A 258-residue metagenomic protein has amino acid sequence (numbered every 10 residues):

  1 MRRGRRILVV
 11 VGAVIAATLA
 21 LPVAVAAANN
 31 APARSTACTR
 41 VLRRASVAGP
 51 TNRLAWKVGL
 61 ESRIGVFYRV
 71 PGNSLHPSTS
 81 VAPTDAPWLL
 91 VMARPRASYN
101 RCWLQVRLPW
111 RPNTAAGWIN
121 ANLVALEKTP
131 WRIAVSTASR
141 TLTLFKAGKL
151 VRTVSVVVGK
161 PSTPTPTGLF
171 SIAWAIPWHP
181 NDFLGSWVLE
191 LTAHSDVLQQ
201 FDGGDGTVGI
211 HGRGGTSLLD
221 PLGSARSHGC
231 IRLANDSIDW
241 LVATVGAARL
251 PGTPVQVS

Functional and structural regions predicted by a protein language model:
M1-I15: N-terminal export and membrane-targeting signals
L19-C38: C-terminal region of N-terminal signal peptides and the immediate post-cleavage residues of exported proteins
A31-A33, W110, L123-R132, K160-L169 (+1 more regions): Exported/periplasmic cell-wall-interacting domains
P32-A97: Beta-loop motif signature
P32-N52, R107-V135: Boundary regions of SH3-family modules and the immediately adjacent low-complexity/disordered segments in eukaryotic
G59-R63, Y99-C102, V135-R140, L184 (+1 more regions): A short, compositionally biased
V81-L123: SH3/SH3-like beta-barrel superfamily modules
A121-K160: A structural motif detector for short, solvent-exposed N-terminal "entry" segments of globular domains
